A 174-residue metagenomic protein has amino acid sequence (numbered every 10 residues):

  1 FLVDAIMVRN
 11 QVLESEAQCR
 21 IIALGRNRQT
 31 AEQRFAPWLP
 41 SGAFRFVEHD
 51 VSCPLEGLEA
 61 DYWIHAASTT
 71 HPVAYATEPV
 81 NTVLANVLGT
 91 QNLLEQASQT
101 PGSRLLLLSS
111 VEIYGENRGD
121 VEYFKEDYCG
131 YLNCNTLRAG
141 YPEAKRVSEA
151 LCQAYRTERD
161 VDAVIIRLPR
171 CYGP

Functional and structural regions predicted by a protein language model:
F1-Y62: N-terminal Rossmann/SDR dinucleotide-binding element
L24, W63-T69, L105-V111, I166-L168: SDR active-site strand-loop-helix element
R34, V73-V80, E116-E122: Conserved catalytic-core motifs of eukaryotic protein kinase domains, centered on the activation segment
E48-A85: NAD(P)H-binding glycine-rich loop region in Rossmannoid oxidoreductase-like domains and their noncatalytic homologs
H65, Q91-R138: Conserved Rossmann-fold NAD(P)-dependent oxidoreductase catalytic core, especially the SDR/UDP-sugar
N81-N92, N135, A139, E143-A144: Glycine-rich NAD(P)-binding loop of the Rossmann-fold in SDR/ketoreductase-type enzymes
I113-G115, A139-G140, V161-P174: Flexible, glycine-rich beta-alpha linker
D127, T136-V164: Active-site Tyr-X1-5-Lys
